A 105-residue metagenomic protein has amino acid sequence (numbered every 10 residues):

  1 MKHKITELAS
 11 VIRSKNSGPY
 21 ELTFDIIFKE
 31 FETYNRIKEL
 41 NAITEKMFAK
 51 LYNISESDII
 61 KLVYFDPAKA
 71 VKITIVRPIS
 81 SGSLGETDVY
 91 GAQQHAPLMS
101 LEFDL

Functional and structural regions predicted by a protein language model:
K2-L105: Long, contiguous binding/interaction regions
